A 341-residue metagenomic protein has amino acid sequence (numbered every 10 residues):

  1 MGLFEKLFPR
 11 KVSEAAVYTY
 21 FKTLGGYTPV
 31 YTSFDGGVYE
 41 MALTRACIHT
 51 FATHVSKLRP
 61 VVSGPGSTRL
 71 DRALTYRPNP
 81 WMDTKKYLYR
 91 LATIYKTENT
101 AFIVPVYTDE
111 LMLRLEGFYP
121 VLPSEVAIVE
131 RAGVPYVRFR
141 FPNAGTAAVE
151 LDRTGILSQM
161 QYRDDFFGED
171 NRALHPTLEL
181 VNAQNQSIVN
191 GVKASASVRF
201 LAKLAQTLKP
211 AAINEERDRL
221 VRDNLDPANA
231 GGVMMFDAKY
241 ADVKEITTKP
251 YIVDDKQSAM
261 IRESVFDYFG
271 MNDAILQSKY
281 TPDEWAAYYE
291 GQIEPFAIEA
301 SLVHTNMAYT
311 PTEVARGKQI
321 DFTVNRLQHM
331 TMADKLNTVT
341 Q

Functional and structural regions predicted by a protein language model:
G2-D254, A259-M260, S264-D267, M271: Structured, contiguous alpha/beta core segments that scaffold functional sites
I48-A52, L208-N224, I246-Q341: C-terminal amphipathic alpha-helical
